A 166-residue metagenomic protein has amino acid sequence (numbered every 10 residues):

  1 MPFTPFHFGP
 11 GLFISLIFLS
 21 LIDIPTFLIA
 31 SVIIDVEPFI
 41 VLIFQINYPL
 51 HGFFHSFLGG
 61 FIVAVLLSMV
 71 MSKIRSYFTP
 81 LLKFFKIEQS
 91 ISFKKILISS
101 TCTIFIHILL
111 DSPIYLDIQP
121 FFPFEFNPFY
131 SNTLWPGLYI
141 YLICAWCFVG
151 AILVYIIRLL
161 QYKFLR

Functional and structural regions predicted by a protein language model:
M1-R166: N-terminal membrane-targeting hydrophobic helices
